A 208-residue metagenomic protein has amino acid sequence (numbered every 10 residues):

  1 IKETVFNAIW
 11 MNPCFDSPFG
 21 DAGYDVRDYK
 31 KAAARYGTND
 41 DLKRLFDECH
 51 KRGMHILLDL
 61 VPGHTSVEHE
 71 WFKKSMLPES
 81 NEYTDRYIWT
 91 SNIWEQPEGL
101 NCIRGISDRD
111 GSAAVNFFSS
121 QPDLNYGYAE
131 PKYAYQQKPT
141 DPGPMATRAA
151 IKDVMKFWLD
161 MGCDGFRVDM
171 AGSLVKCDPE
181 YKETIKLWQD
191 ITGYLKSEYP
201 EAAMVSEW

Functional and structural regions predicted by a protein language model:
I1-T140, A146, D160, A171-W208: Acidic/aromatic-lined carbohydrate-recognition and catalytic surfaces of CAZymes acting on diverse glycans
A146-R167: Radical SAM [4Fe-4S] cluster-binding motif and immediate context
